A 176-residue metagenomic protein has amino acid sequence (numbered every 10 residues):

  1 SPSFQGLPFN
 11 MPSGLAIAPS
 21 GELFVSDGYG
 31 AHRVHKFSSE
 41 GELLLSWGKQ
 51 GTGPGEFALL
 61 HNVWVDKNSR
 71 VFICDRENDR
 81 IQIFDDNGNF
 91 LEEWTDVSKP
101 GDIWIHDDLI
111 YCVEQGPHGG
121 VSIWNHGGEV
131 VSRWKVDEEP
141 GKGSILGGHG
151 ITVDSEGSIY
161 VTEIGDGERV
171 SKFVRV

Functional and structural regions predicted by a protein language model:
S1-V176: Eukaryotic scaffold repeat domains enriched in small/polar residues
